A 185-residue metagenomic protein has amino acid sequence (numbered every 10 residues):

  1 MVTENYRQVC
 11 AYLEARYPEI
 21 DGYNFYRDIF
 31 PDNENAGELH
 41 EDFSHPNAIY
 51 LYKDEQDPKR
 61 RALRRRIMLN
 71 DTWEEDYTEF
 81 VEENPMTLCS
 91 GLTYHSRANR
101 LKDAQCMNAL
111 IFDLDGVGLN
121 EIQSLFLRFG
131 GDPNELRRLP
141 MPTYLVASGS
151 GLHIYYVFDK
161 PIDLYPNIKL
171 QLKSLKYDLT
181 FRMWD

Functional and structural regions predicted by a protein language model:
M1-A109, L119: DNA replication initiation on ssDNA origins
T87-T93, D132-L136, L179-T180: A short linear-motif detector with a strong N-terminal bias
G91-L92, D115, V157: Structured loops at beta-to-helix junctions and adjacent beta-edge loops in soluble globular domains
H95-K102, F126-G149: Catalytic micro-motifs at enzyme active sites that drive phosphoryl/nucleotidyl and oxygen chemistry
F112, R138-N167, Q171: Histidine-centered divalent-metal-coordination microenvironment in nucleic-acid enzymes
D113-E121: Short, surface-exposed ligand-recognition loops at beta-strand->loop->(often short) alpha-helix junctions that present
E121-P133, F158-D185: Helical (often loop-to-helix) elements that flank the catalytic cores of nucleotide-handling enzymes
